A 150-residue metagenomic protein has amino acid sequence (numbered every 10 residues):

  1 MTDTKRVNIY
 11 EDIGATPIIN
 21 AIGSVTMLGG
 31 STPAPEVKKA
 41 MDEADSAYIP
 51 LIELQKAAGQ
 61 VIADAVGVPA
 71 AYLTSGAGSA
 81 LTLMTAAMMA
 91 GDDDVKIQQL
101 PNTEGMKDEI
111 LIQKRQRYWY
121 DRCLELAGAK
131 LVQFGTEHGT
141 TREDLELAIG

Functional and structural regions predicted by a protein language model:
T2-Y48: N-terminal "arm"/small-domain region of PLP-dependent enzymes with the aminotransferase-like
K5-R6, P50-I52, Q60, M88-D92 (+2 more regions): A short linear-motif detector with a strong N-terminal bias
I9-D12, P17-N20, A63-V66, L73 (+3 more regions): Solvent-exposed alpha-helices and their adjacent loops that cap or buttress functional pockets in soluble metabolic
I19-A21, L51-I52, A71-S75, I112-Q113 (+1 more regions): General beta-strand structural signal in soluble alpha/beta enzymes
S31-S79, A87, K96-I97: Conserved N-terminal alpha-helix of the aminotransferase class I/II PLP-enzyme fold
S79-L81, G139-T140: Short gly/pro/ser/thr-enriched loop/turn and capping motifs at secondary-structure boundaries
A80-M84, Y118-Y120: Short glycine/serine/threonine-rich phosphate/pyrophosphate-binding segments that cradle anionic phosphate groups
A90-G150: PLP-dependent aminotransferase-like
